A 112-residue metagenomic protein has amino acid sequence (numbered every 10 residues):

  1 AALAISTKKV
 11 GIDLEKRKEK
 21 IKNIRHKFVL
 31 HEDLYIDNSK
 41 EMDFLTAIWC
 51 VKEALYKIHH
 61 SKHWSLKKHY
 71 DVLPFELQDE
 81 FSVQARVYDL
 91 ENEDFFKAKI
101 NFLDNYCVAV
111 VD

Functional and structural regions predicted by a protein language model:
A1-D112: Core catalytic alpha/beta fold that binds nucleotide/phospho-ligands
